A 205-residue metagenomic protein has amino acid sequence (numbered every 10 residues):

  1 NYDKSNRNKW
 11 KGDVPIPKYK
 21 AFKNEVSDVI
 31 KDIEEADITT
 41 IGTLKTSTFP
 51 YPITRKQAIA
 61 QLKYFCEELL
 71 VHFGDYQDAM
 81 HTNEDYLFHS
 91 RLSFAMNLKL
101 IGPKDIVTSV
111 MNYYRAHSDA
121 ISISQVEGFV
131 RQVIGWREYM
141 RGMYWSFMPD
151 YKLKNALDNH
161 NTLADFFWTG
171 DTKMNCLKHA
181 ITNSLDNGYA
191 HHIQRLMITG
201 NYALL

Functional and structural regions predicted by a protein language model:
N1-P103, I123: Active-site "lid/cap" and pocket-lining segments within catalytic core domains
A60-K63, E67-H192: Gly/Thr-rich phosphate-binding loop signature of adenosyl cofactor/nucleotide-binding cores
R195: Conserved active-site beta-strand-loop modules that form the wall/rim of enzyme catalytic pockets and either contain
A203-L205: C-terminal structural cap/anchor segments
